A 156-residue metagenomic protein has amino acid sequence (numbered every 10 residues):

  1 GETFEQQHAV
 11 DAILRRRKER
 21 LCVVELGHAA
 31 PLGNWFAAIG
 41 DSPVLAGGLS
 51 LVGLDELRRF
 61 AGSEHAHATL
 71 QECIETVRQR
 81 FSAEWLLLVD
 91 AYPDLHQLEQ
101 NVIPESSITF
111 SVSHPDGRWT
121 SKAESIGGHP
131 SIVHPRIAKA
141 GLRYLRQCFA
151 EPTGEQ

Functional and structural regions predicted by a protein language model:
G1-Q156: Short alpha-helical segments enriched in small residues
